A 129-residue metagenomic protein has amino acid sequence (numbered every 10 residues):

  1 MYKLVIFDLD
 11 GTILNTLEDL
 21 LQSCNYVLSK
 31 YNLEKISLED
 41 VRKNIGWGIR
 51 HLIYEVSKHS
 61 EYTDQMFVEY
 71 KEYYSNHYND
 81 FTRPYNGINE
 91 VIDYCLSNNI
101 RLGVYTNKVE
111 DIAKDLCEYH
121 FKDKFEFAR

Functional and structural regions predicted by a protein language model:
Y2-N89, N98: N-terminal helical cap/lid subdomain that shapes the substrate entry/recognition surface in HAD-like hydrolases
L4, G103, F127: Hydrophobic "anchor" residues on beta-strands that sit immediately upstream of conserved functional sites
L17, L116-C117, R129: Short, flexible helix/strand-to-coil boundary loops that buttress conserved ligand/catalytic motifs in alpha/beta
Y54, Y119-D123: Short, hinge-like loop/turn segments at secondary-structure boundaries
I88-E118: Substrate-recognition element of Asp-dependent hydrolases with the DxDx(T/V) motif
D123-R129: A short, structured active-site edge motif that brings together acidic residues
